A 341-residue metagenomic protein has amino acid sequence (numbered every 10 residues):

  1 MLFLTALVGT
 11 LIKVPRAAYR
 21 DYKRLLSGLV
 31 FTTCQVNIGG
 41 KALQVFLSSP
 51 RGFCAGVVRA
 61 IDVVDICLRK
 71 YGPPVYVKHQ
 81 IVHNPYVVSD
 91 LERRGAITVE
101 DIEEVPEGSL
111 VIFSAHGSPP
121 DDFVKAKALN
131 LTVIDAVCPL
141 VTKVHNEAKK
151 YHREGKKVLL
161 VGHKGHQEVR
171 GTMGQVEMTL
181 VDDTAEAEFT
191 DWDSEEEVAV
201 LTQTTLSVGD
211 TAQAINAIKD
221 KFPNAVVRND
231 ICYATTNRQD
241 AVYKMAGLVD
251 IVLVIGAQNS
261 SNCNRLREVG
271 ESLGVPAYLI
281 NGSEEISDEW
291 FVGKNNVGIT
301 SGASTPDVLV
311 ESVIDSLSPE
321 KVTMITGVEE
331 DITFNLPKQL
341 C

Functional and structural regions predicted by a protein language model:
L7-R16, R20, Q35: Intrinsically disordered, low-complexity segments enriched in serine/proline and basic residues
T10-K13, V30, G155, L253: Short, flexible coil/linker elements and helix-boundary hinge sites characteristic of intrinsically disordered
I12-K13, Y22-L25, C67, A277: Hydrophobic alpha-helical elements and their junctions with loops/disorder across both membrane and soluble proteins
V14-A17, L26-L29, S48, E329: Alpha-helical structural elements
Y19-A42: Short, Lys/Arg-enriched N-terminal segments with co-localized hydrophobic residues within the first ~10-30 amino acids
V36-A303, D307-C341: The feature marks the mature, well-folded catalytic cores of soluble enzymes
